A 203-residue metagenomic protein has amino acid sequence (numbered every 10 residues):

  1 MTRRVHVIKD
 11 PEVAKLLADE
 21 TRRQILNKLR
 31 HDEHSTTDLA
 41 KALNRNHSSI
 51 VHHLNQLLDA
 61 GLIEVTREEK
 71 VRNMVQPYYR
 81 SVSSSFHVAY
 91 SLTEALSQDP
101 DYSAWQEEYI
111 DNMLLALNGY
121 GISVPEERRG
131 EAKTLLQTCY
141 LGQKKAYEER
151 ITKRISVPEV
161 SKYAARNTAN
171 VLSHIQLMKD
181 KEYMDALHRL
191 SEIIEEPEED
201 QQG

Functional and structural regions predicted by a protein language model:
K9-V13, K70-D111: Conserved segment of winged-helix/HTH DNA-binding domains
K15-R22: Short helix-coil-helix linker/hinge
H31-S35: Short capping segments at the starts of secondary-structure elements
D38-N44, L57: A short acidic, leucine-rich amphipathic alpha-helix
G61: Glycine-centered, phosphate/nucleic-acid-interacting loop/turn motifs that mediate DNA/RNA or nucleotide
V65: Short beta-strand "wing" residues that participate in macromolecule-binding interfaces
L115-G203: Charged, low-complexity intrinsically disordered regulatory/assembly segments
